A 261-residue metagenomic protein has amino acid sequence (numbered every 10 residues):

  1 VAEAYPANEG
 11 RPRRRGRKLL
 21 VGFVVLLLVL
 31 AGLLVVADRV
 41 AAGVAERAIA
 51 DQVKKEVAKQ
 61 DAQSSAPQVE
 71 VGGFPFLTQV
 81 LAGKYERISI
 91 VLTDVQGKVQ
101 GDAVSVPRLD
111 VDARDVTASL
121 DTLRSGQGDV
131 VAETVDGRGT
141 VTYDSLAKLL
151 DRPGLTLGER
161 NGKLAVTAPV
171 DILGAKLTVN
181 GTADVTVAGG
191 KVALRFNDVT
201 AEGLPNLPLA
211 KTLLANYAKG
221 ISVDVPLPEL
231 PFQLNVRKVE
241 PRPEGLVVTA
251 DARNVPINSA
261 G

Functional and structural regions predicted by a protein language model:
V1-F76, L81, N258-G261: Hydrophobic membrane-targeting and insertion signals
A62-S145, L150-D171: N-terminal beta-strand/beta-hairpin edge segment
G97-K98, L173-G174, A201-E202, V255-I257: Short beta-strands and strand-coil junctions in structured, solvent-facing domains, enriched
A118-L120, G181-T186, V239-E240: Extended lipid/amphipathic-ligand handling interfaces
T167-L209: Short helix-loop boundary/capping segments
L204-G261: Extracytoplasmic/luminal low-complexity segments enriched in Pro/Gly and acidic/polar residues that act as flexible
